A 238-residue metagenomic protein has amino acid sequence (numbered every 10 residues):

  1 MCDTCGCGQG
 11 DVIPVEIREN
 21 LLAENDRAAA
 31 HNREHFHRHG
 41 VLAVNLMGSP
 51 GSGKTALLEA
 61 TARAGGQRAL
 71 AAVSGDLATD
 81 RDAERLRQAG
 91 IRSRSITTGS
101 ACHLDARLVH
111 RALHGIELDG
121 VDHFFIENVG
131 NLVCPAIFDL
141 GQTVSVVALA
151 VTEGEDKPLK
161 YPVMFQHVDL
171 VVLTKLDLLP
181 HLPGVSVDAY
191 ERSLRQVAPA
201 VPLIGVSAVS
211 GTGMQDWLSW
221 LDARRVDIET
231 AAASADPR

Functional and structural regions predicted by a protein language model:
M1-D11: Long, basic/Gly/Ser/Thr-rich N-terminal segments that mediate initial subcellular attachment or targeting
C5, I96, I204-V206: Hydrophobic residues at beta-strand termini and immediately following loops that shape nucleotide-binding pockets
G10-E34, R38-M47, S52, A56 (+3 more regions): Nucleotide-state-sensitive switch-loop elements of NTP-binding domains
S49-P50, V73, L77, A150-V151 (+2 more regions): G-domain G4 guanine-recognition motif of GTPases
V129, V147-A150: Active-site segment flanking the S-adenosylmethionine/decSAM binding pocket in AdoMet-dependent transferases
P135-Q142, L149-A200: Conserved C-terminal guanine-recognition region of P-loop GTPase G domains, centered on the G4
L179-A235: Canonical P-loop GTPase G-domain recognition
